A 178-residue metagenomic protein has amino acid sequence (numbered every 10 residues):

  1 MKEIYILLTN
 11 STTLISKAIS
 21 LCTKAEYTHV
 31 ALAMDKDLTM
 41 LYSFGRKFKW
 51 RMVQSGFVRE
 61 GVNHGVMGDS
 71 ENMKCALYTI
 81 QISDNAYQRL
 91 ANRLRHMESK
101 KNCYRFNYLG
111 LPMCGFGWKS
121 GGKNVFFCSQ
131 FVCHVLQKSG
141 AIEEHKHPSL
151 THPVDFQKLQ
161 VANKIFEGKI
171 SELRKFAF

Functional and structural regions predicted by a protein language model:
M1-F178: Cysteine-nucleophile amide-bond enzymes
